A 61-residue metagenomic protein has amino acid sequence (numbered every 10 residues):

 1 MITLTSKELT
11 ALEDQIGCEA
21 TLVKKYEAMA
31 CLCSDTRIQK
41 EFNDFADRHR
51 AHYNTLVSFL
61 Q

Functional and structural regions predicted by a protein language model:
M1-Q61: His/Met- and acidic-residue-enriched segments that coordinate or traffic transition-metal cofactors and support
